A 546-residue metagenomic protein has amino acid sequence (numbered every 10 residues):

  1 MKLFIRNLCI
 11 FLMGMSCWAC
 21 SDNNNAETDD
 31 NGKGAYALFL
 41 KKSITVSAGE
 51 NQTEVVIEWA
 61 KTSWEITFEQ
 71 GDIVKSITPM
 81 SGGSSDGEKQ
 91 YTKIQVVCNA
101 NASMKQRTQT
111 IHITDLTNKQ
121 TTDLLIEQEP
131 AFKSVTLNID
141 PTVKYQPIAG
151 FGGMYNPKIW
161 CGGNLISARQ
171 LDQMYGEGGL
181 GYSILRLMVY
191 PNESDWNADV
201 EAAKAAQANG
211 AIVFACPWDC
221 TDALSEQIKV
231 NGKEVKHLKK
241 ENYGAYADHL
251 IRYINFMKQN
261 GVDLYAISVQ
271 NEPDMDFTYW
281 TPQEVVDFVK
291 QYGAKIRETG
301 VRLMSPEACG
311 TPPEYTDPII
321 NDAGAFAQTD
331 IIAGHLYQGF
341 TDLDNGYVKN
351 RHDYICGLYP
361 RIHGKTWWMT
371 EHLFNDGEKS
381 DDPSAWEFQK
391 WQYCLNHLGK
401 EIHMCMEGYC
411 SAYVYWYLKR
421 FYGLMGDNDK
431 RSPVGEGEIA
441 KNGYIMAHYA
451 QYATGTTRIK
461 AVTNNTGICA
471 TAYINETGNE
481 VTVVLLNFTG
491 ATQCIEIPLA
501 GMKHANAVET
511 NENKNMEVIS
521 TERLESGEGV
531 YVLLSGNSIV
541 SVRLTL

Functional and structural regions predicted by a protein language model:
G14-S43, T122, E129-K133: Bacterial Sec-dependent N-terminal signal peptides
G34-L38, W59-Q95: Surface-exposed binding patches on compact interaction domains or structured appendages
K105-T117: A short beta-strand micro-motif common to beta-rich folds, especially ectodomain repeats
D140-V143, E177-G324: Substrate-binding cleft and catalytic face of glycoside hydrolase catalytic domains, especially the flexible beta-alpha
W280-G399: Noncatalytic carbohydrate-binding groove/subsite architecture in carbohydrate-active enzymes
M369-H448, I459-T466: Aromatic/acidic polysaccharide-binding cleft in carbohydrate-active enzymes
T463-K503, N537: Carbohydrate-binding surface patches
T521-L546: C-terminal beta-strand-rich structural cap/linker in extracellular carbohydrate-active enzymes
